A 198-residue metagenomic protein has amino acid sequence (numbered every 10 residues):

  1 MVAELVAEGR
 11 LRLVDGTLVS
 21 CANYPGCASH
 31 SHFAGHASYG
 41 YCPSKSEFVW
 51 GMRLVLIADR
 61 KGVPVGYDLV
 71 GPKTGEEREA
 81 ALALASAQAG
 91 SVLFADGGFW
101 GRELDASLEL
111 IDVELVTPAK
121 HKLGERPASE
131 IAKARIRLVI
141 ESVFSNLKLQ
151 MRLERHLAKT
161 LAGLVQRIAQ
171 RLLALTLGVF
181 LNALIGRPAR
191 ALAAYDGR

Functional and structural regions predicted by a protein language model:
M1-E114, K120: Polybasic low-complexity intrinsically disordered regions
V6, V92, R155, L181-I185: Residue-level signal for secondary-structure boundary elements
G9-R10, I136, V143, A169: A generic secondary-structure signal marking the coil-to-beta-strand transition
S44-E47, L157-I168: Structural motif
E77-A81, I140, F144, Q170: A general structural signal for well-ordered alpha-helical segments in protein cores
V92, G97-G163: Helix-centered, glycine/charged polyanion-binding patches within enzymatic domains that contact phosphate-containing
Q166-R198: C-terminal domain-tail junction helix/linker
